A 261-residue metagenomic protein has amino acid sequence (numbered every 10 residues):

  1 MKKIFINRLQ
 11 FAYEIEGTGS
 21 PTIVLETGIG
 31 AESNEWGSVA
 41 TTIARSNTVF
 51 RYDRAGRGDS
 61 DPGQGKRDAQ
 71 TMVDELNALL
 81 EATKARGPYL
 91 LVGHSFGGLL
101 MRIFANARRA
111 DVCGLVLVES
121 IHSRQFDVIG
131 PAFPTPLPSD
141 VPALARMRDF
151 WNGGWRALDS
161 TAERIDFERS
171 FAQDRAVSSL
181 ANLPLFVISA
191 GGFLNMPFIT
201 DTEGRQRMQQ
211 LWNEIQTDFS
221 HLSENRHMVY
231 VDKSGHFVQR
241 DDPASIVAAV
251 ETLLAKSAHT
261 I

Functional and structural regions predicted by a protein language model:
N7, R51-V92, A132-T135: Active-site loop/oxyanion-hole signature of alpha/beta-hydrolase fold enzymes
R8-D59: Conserved HGGG/HGGXW glycine-rich cap/lid loop of the alpha/beta-hydrolase fold
L25-E26, Y52-R54, V118, S189 (+1 more regions): Alpha/beta-hydrolase
G37, N77, R102-N106, V247: Short, hydrophobic alpha-helix immediately C-terminal to the catalytic nucleophile
G87-F126: Conserved hydrolase catalytic core segment
V116-T161: Flexible "cap/lid" loop of the alpha/beta hydrolase fold
M147-D232: Conserved serine/cysteine hydrolase catalytic core
E224-I261: Catalytic active-site module of serine/aspartate enzymes centered on a nucleophile-bearing elbow/loop
